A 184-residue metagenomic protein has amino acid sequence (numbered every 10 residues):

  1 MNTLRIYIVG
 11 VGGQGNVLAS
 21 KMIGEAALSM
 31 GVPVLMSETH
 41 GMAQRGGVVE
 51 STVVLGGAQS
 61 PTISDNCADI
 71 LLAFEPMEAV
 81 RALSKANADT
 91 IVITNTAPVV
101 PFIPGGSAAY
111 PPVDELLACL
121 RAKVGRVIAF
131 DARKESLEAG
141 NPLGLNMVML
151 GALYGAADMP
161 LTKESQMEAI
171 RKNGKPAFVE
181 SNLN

Functional and structural regions predicted by a protein language model:
M1-N184: Active-site cofactor/cluster-binding pocket
